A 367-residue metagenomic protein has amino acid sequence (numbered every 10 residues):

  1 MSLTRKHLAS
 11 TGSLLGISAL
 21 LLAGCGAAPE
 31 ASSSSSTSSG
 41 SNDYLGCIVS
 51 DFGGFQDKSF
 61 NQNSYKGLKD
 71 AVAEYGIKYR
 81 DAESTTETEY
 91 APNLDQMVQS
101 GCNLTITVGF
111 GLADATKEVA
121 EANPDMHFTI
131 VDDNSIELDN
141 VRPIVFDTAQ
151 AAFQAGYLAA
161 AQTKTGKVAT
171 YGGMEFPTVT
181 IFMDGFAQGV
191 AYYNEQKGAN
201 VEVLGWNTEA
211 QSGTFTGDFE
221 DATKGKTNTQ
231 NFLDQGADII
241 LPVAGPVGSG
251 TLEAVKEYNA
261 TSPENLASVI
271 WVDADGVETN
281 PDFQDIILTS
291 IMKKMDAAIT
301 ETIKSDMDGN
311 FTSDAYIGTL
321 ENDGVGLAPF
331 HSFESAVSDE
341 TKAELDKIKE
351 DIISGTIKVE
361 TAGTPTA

Functional and structural regions predicted by a protein language model:
M1-L15: Bacterial N-terminal signal peptides that target proteins for export
T4, G26-A367: A residue-level marker of the well-folded mature domains of exported/periplasmic proteins
I17-S18, I299: Alpha-helical structural signal
A19-G24: C-terminal motif of bacterial Sec signal peptides marking the signal peptidase cleavage site
